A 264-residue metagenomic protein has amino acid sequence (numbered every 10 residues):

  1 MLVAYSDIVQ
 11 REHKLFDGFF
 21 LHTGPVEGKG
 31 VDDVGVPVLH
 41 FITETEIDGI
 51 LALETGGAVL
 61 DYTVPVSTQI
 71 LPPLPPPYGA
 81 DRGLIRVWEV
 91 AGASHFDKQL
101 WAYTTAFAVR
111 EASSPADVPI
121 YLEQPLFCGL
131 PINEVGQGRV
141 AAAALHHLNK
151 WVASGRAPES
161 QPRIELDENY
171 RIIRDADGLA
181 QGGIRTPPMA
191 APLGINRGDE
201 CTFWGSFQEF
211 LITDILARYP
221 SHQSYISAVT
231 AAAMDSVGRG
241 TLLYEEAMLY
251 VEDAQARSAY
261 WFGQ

Functional and structural regions predicted by a protein language model:
M1-Q264: C-terminal His-loop and adjacent cap/lid subdomain of alpha/beta-hydrolase
